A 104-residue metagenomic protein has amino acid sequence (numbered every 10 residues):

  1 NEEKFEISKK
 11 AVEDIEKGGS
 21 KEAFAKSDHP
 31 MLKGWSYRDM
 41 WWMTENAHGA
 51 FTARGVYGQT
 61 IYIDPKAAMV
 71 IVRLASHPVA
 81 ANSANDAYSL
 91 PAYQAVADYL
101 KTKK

Functional and structural regions predicted by a protein language model:
N1-E6, K10-V70: Active-site Gly/Thr loop motif
A50-K104: Structured C-terminal helix/loop/strand segments within mature extracytoplasmic catalytic/sensor domains
